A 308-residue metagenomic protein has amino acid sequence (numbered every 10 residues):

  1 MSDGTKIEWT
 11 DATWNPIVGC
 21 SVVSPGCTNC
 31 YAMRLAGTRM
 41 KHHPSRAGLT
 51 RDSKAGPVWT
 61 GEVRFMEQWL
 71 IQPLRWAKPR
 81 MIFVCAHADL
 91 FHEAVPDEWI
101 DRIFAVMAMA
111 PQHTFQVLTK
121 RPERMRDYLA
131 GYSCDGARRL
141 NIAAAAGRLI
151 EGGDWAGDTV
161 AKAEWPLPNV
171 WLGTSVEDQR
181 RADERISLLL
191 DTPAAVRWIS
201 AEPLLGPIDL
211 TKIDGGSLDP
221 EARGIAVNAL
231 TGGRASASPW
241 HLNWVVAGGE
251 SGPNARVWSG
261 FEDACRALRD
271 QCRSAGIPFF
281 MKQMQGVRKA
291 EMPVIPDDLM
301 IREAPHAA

Functional and structural regions predicted by a protein language model:
M1-V18, R39-H42, S187-A194, T211-A308: Auxiliary Fe-S-binding modules of radical SAM enzymes
S2-A12, I17-V23, T28-N169, Q179-A182 (+2 more regions): Conserved Radical SAM active-site core
M81-F83, T114-Q116, N169-G173, V196-S200 (+2 more regions): Structural preference for beta-strand elements that scaffold enzyme active sites
A86-V95, N169-T174, A247-V257: Surface-exposed cleft-lining segments at the edges of enzyme active sites
D89, K120-P122, S175-Q179, E202-L204 (+2 more regions): Active-site beta-loop-alpha junctions enriched in small/polar residues
M107-P111, L140-A144, V196-A201, R223-I225 (+2 more regions): Glycine-rich loops and low-complexity Gly/Arg-rich segments that provide flexible linkers or classic glycine-based
A143-E151, I199-E202, K282-Q283: A generic structural motif
V160-L167, S175, T192-P203, T211: Active-site cradle of extracellular carbohydrate-active enzymes
